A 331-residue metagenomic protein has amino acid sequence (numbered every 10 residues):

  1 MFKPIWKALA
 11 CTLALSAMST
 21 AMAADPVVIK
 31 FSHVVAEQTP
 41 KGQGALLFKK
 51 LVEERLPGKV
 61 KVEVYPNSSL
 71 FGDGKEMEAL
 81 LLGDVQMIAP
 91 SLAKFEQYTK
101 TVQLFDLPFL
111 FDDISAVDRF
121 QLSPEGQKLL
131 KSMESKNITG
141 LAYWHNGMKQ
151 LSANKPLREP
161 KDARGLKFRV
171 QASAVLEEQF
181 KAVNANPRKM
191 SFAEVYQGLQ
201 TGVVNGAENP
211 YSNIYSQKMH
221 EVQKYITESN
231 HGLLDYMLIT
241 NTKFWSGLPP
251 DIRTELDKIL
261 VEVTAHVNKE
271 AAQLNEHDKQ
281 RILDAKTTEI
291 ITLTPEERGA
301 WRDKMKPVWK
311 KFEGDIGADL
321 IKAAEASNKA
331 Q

Functional and structural regions predicted by a protein language model:
F2, C11, A24-A116, P124-Q331: N-terminal secretory/targeting leader peptides
A8-A17: Bacterial N-terminal signal peptides
S19-A23: Sec/Tat signal peptide C-region and signal peptidase I cleavage site
